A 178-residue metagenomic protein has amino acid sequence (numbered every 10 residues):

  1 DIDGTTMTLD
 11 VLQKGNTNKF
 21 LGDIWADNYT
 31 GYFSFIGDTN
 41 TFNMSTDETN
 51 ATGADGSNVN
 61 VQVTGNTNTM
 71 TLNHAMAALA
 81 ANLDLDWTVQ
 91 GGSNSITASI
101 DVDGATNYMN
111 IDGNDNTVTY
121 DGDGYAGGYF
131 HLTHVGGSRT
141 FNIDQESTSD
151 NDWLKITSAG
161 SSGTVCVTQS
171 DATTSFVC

Functional and structural regions predicted by a protein language model:
D1-C178: Low-complexity repeat regions of mature extracellularly deployed or surface/particle-associated proteins
